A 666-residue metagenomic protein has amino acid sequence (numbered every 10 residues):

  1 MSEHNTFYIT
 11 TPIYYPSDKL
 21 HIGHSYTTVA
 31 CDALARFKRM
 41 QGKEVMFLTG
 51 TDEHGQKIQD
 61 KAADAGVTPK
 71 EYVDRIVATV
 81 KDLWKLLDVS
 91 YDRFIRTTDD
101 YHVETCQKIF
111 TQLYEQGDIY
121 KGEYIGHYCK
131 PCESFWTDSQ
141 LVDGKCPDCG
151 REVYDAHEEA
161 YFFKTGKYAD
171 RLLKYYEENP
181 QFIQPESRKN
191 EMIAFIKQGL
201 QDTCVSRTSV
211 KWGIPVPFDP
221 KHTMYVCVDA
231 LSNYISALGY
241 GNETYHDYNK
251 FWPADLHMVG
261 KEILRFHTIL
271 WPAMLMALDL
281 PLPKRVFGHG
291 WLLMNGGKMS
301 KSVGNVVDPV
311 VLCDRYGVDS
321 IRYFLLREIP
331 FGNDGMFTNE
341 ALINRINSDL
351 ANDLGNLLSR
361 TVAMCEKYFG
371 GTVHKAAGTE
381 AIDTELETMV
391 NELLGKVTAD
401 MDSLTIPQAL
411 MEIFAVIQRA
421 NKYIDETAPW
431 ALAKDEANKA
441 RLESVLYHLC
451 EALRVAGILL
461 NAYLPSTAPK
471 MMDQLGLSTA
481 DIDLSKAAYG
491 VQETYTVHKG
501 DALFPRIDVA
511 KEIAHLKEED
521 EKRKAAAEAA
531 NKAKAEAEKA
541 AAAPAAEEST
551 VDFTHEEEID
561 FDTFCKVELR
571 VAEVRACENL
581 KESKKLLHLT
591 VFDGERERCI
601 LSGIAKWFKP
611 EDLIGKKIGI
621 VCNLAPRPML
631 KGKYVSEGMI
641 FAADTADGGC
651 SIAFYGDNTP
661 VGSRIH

Functional and structural regions predicted by a protein language model:
M1-E3, F37-E44, A65, P69 (+8 more regions): Secondary-structure transition/capping motifs at alpha-helix termini and the adjoining loop/turn into the next element
S2-I76, I95-T111, E115, C132 (+7 more regions): N-terminal catalytic cores of NTP/NDP-binding nucleotidyl/phosphoryl-transfer enzymes
S2-T49, Y101-T105, C149, D155-K367 (+1 more regions): Structured secondary-structure scaffolds
I76-D92: A glycine-rich helix N-cap at a beta->alpha junction
Q116-A169, L173: Cys/His-rich short segments
K121, H127, E328, N333 (+3 more regions): Helix-rich, typically C-terminal accessory recognition domains appended to large enzymatic cores
A468-T563: Intrinsic disorder at enzyme termini
A542-H666: Phosphate-backbone binding interfaces of nucleic-acid-interacting proteins
